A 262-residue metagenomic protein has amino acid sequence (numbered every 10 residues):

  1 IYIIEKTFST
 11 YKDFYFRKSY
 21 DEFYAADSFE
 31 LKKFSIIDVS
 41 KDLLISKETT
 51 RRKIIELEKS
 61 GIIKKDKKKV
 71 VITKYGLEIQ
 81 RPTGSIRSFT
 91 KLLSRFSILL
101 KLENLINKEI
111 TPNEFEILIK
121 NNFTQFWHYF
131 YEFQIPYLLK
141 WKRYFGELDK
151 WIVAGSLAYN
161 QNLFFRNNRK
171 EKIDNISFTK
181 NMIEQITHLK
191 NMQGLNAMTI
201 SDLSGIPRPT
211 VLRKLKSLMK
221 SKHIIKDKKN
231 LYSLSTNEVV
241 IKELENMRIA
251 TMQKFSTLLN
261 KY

Functional and structural regions predicted by a protein language model:
I1-K32, I152-Q193: Short helix->loop/beta-hairpin flanking segments within DNA-binding domains
I1-S9, L100-N167: Long, low-complexity, charged/polar intrinsically disordered regions in eukaryotic proteins
A26, L31-K41, L57, Q193-D202: A short alpha-helical element within helix-turn-helix/winged-helix DNA-binding domains across DNA-binding proteins
L44-K59, G205-K220: Short amphipathic alpha-helical interaction segments
R52, L138-D149, N162-R169, P209-R213 (+3 more regions): Long compositionally biased, domain-poor regions of proteins
E58-K69, M219-L231: A short, conserved structural fragment
K67-T83, K229-I241: Accessory beta->alpha helical hairpin/"wing" motif in late/C-terminal subdomains of nucleic-acid enzymes
E78-F115, V240-Y262: Short, amphipathic alpha-helical interaction segments positioned at domain boundaries
